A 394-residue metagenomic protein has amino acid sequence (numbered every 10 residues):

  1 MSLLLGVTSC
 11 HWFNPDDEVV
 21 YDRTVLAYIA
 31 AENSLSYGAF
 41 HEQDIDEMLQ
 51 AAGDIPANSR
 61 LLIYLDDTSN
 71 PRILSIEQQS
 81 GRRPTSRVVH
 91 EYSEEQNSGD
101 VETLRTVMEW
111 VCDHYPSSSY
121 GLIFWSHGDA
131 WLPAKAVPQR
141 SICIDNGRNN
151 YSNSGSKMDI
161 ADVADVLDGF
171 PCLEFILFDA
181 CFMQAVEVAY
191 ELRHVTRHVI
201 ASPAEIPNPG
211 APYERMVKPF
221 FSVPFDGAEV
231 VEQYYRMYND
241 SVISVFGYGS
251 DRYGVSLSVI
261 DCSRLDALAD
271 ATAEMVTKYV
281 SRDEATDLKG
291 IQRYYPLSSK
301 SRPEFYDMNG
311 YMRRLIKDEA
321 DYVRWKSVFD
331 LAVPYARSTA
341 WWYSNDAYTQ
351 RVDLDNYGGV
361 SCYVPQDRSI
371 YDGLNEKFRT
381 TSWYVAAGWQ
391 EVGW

Functional and structural regions predicted by a protein language model:
M1-S2: Sec-dependent signal peptide recognition, specifically the positively charged N-region followed immediately by
G6-S9: C-terminal motif of bacterial Sec signal peptides marking the signal peptidase cleavage site
H11-P116, Y384: N-terminal extension/subdomain marker
E18, D113, V137-W394: Terminal, contiguous helix-loop blocks that mediate binding/assembly
T24-I29, R60-L65, G121-F124, E174-F178 (+2 more regions): Structural recognition of the beta-strand scaffold that forms the well-ordered cores of secreted hydrolase catalytic
A31-E32, D67, S126-G128, Q366-R368: Residue-level signal for short, function-critical loop segments
E32-S34, S126-L132, C181-A185: Gly/Ser/Thr-rich loops at beta-strand to alpha-helix junctions that form or flank small-molecule/cofactor-binding
D66-V89, S119, F124-N150: Surface-exposed loop and adjacent secondary-structure segments within mature catalytic domains
